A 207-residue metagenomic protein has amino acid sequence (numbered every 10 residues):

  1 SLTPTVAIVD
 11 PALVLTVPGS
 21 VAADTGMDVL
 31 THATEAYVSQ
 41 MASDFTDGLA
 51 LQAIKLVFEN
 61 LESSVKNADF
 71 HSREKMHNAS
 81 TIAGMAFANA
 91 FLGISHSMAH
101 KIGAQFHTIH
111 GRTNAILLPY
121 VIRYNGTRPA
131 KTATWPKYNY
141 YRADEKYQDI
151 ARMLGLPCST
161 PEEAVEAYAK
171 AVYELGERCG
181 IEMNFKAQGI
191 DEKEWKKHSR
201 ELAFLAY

Functional and structural regions predicted by a protein language model:
S1-A42, R128, R142-D149: A glycine/threonine-rich phosphate-anchoring loop and its flanking beta-alpha core in nucleotide/phosphate-binding
S20-I82, A86: C-terminal and late-domain segments of enzyme folds
Q40-L49, S64-K75, A90-S95, A133 (+2 more regions): Flexible, glycine/charged-enriched surface loops at secondary-structure junctions
N60, E174, R178, A203: Metallocofactor- and cofactor-centric catalytic cores in central/energy metabolism, strongly enriched
T81-N114: Glycine-rich phosphate/pyrophosphate-binding beta-alpha loops
R112-E194: Gly/Pro-rich interdomain helix-loop hinge
E192-Y207: Short, amphipathic C-terminal "tail helix"
